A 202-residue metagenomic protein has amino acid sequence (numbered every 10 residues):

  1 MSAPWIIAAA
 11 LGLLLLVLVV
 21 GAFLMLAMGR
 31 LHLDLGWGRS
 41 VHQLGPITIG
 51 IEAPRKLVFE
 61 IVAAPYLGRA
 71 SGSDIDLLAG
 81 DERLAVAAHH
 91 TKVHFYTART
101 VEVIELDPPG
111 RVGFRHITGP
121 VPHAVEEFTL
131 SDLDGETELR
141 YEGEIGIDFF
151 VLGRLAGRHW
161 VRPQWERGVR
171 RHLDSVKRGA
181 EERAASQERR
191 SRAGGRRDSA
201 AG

Functional and structural regions predicted by a protein language model:
M1-A9, R196-G202: Amphipathic, hydrophobic N-terminal targeting peptides for secretion and organelle import
A3-R83: Hydrophobic ligand-binding cavity/cleft-lining segments
A3-W5, H116-R171, V176-R178, Q187: Beta-strand/loop substructures that line and gate deep hydrophobic ligand-binding cavities in soluble
V17-L26, A88-V93, T129-E142: Phosphate-binding glycine-rich loops and adjacent basic patches that engage nucleotide phosphates, nucleic-acid
F23, F59, F95, F114 (+2 more regions): Phenylalanine-focused residue identity feature
M28-H32, V101-E102, Y141, D148: Short, flexible segments with low predicted structural confidence
G38-R39, R83, G110, I145 (+2 more regions): General secondary-structure edge motif
H42, G50-E52, A63-V125, E138 (+1 more regions): Glycine-rich portal/gate segments that line the openings of hydrophobic small-molecule binding cavities
